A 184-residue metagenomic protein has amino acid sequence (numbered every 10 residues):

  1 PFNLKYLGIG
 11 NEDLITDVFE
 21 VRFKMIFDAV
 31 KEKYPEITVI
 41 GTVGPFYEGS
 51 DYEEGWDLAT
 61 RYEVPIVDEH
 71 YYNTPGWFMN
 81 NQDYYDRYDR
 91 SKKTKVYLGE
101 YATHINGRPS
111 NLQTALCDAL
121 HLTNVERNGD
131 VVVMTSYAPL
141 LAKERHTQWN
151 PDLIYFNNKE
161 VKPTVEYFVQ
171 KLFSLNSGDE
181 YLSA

Functional and structural regions predicted by a protein language model:
P1-I37, G41-G55, R61: N-terminal catalytic cores of secreted or lumenal carbohydrate-active enzymes
F27-K31, P35-T38, W56-R61, P65-N176: Catalytic-core region of carbohydrate-active enzymes that cleave or remodel glycosidic bonds
E180-A184: Surface beta-strand/loop "capping" patches
